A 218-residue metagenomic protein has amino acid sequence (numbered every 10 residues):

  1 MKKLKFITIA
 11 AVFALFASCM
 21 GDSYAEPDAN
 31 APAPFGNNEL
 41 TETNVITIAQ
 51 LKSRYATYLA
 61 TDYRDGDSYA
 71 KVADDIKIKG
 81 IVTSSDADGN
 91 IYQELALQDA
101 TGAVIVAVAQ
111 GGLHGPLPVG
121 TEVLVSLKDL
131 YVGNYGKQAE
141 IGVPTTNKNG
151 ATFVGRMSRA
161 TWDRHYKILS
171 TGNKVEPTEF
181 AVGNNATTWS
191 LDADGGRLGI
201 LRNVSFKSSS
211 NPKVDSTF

Functional and structural regions predicted by a protein language model:
M1-T8: Bacterial N-terminal signal peptides that target proteins for export
L15-S18: C-terminal motif of bacterial Sec signal peptides marking the signal peptidase cleavage site
M20-Y92, A96-E122, S126-F218: OB-fold nucleic-acid-binding modules
